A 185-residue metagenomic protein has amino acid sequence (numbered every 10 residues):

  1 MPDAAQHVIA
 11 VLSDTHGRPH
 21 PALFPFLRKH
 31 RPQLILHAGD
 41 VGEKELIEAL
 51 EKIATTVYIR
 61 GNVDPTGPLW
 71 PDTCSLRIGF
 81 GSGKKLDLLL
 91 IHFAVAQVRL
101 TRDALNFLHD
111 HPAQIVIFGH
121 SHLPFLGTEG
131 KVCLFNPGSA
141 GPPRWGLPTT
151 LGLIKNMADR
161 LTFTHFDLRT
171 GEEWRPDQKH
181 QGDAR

Functional and structural regions predicted by a protein language model:
M1-A54, D64-S75, K84-K85, L147-T150 (+2 more regions): N-terminal active-site segment of His-dependent metallophosphoesterases
P2-A10, L76-L89, T128-L134, N156-T164: Beta-strand-turn-beta hairpins that frame and shape the catalytic cleft of phosphate-ester-processing enzymes
V11-D14, L34-D40, V57-N62, L90-H92 (+2 more regions): Active-site neighborhood of phospho(di)ester-bond hydrolases with catalytic His/Asp-centered motifs
H16, A94, R169: Anionic group-transfer/hydrolysis microenvironments
I35, G61, G141, M157-D159 (+1 more regions): Juxtamembrane helix-loop transition sites at the ends of transmembrane segments in multi-pass membrane proteins
T55-P112: Helix-adjacent hinge/juxtasegments
V57, A96-T164: Conserved beta-sheet core of the metallophosphoesterase superfamily
M157-R185: Charged phosphate-binding loop/patch that engages nucleotide di/tri-phosphates or the phosphate backbone of nucleic
